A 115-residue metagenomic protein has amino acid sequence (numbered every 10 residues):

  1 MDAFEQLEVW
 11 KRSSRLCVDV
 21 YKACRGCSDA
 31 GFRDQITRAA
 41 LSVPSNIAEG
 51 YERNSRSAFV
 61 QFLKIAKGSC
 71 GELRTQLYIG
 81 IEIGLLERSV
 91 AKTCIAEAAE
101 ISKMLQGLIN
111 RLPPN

Functional and structural regions predicted by a protein language model:
M1-N115: Amphipathic alpha-helical assembly/interaction segments
